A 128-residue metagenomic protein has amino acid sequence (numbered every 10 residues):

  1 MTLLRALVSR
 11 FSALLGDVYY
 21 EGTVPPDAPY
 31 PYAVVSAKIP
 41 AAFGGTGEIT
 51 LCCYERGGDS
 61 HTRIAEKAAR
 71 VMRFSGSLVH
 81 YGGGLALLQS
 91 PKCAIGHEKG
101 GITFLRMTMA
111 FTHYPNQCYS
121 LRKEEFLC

Functional and structural regions predicted by a protein language model:
M1-D17, S36-C128: Charged, amphipathic alpha-helical segments and their flanking helix caps
Y19-D27: Short acidic low-complexity segments
D27-P29, G101: Short acidic/glycine-enriched loop/turn segments that link adjacent beta-strands
P29-A37: A short, hydrophobic beta-strand-centered structural micro-motif
